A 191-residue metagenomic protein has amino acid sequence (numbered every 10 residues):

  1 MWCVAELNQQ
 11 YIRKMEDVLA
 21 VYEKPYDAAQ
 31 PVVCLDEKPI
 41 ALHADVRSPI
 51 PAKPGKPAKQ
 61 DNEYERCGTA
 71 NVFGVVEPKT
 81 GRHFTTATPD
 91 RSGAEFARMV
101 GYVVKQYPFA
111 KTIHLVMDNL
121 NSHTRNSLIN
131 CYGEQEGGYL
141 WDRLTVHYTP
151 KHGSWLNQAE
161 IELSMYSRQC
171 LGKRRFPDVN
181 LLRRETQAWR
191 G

Functional and structural regions predicted by a protein language model:
M1-R66: Charge-mixed, compositionally biased segments that are often intrinsically disordered regulatory tracts
C34-D36, V75, G81, V100 (+4 more regions): Mobile genetic element proteins and their domesticated derivatives, centered on retroelements and DNA transposons
A41-H43, S122-R125, W155-Q158: Short catalytic/ligand-binding loop motif for oxyanion handling, primarily in non-cytosolic enzymes, centered on
K53-K111: Electropositive, glycine- and tryptophan-enriched low-complexity nucleic-acid-binding patches
Y64, D178-L181: Conserved, non-catalytic sequence blocks in retroelement Pol enzymes and Pol-derived host proteins
K111-T124: Acidic/histidine-rich, metal-coordinating catalytic segments
Q135-R143: Short, conserved catalytic or adaptor-binding loops enriched in Gly and charged residues
K151, A159-D178: Active-site proximal helix-loop segment of RNase H-like, two-metal nucleases, encompassing DDE(D)
